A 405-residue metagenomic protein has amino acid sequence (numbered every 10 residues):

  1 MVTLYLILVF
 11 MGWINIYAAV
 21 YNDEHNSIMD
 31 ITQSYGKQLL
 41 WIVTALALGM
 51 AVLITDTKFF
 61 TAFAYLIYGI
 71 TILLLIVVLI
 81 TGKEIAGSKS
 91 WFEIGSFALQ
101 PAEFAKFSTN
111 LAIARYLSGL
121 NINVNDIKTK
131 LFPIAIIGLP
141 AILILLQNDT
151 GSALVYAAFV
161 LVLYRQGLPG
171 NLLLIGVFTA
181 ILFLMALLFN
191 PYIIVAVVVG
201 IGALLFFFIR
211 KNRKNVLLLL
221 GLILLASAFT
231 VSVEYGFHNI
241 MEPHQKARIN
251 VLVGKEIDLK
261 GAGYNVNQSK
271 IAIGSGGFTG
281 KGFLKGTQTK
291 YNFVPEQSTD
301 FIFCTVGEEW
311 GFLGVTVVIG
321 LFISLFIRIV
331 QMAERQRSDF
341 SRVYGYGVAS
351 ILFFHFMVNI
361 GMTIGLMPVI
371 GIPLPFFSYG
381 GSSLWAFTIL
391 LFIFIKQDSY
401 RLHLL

Functional and structural regions predicted by a protein language model:
L4-N15, I28-K260, E308-I364, I389 (+1 more regions): Hydrophobic alpha-helical transmembrane segments of multi-pass inner membrane proteins, especially in bacterial systems
I14-N22: Membrane-helix interface motif
A135, A262-V266, T279, P295 (+3 more regions): Alpha-helical membrane-protein architecture signal
D149-L154, K281-G286, Q297-T299, I370 (+2 more regions): Transmembrane helix boundary and interhelical junction motifs in multipass membrane proteins
I273, G277-W310: Long extracytoplasmic/lumenal interhelical loops at the membrane interface of multi-pass membrane proteins
C304, V315, Y346-G347, P375 (+1 more regions): Pore-lining and gate-forming transmembrane alpha-helices of multi-pass membrane transport proteins
N359-L405: A juxtamembrane structural motif centered on a specific transmembrane helix
